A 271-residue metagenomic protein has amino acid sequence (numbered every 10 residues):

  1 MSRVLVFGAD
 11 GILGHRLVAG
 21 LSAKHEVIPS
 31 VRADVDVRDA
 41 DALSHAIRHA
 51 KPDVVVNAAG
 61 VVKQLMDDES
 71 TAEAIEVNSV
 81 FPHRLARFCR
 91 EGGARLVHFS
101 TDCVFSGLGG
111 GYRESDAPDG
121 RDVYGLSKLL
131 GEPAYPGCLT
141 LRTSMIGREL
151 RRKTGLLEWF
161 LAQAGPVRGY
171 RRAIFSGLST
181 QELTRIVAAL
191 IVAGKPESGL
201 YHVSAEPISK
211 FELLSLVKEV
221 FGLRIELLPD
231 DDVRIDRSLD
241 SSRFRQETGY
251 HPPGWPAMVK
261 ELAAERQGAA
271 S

Functional and structural regions predicted by a protein language model:
S2-L21: N-terminal Rossmann NAD(P)H-binding glycine-rich loop of SDR-like oxidoreductase domains
F7, S30, A58-A59, L96-D102 (+2 more regions): SDR active-site strand-loop-helix element
V37-S79: NAD(P)H-binding glycine-rich loop region in Rossmannoid oxidoreductase-like domains and their noncatalytic homologs
E69-V97: NAD(P)-cofactor binding segment of oxidoreductase domains
E76, V80-R84, C103-L141, M145-L150: Catalytic helix-loop patch of NAD(P)-dependent Rossmann-fold dehydrogenases
R121, P133-F175, S179-E182, A188-A189: NAD(P)-dependent short-chain dehydrogenase/reductase
T184-I235, S241, A270: Mid/C-terminal beta-alpha module of Rossmann-like enzyme folds, strongest in SDR-family dehydrogenases/epimerases
W255-S271: Amphipathic terminal alpha-helices
